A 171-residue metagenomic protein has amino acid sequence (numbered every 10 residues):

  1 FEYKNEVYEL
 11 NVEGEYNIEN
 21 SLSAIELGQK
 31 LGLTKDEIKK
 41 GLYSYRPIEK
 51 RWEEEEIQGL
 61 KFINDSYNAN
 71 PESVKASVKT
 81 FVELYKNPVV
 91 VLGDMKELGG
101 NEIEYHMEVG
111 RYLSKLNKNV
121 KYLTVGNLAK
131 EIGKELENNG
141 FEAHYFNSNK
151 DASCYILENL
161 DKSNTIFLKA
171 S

Functional and structural regions predicted by a protein language model:
F1-Y3: Short polybasic amphipathic segments
E6, N11-Y16, S23-S171: ATP-dependent carboxylate-amine ligase
